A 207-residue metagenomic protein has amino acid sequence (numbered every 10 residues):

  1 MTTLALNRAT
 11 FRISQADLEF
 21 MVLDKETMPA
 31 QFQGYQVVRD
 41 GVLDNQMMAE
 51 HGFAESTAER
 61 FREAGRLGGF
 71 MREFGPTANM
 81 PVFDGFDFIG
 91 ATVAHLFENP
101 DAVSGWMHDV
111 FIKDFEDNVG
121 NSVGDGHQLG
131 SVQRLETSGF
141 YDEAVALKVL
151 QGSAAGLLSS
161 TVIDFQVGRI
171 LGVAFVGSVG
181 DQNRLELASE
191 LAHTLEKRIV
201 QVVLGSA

Functional and structural regions predicted by a protein language model:
M1-F83, A207: N-terminal "mature-domain start" segment
L23, T27-Q33, E98-N99, I112 (+1 more regions): Sec-exported extracytoplasmic/periplasmic mature domains
V42, V110-T161, L204-A207: Short Gly/Thr-rich strand-loop-strand
G69-V110: A short acidic-to-branched-hydrophobic micro-motif
P76-V82, S159-Q166: Short, surface-exposed beta-strand/loop micro-motifs that present aromatic residues
A91-V93, R169-S178: Short, well-ordered beta-strand elements
F140-D142, F165-L171: Short, solvent-exposed coil/turn segments at beta-strand boundaries
F175-A207: Surface-exposed amphipathic alpha-helical segments
